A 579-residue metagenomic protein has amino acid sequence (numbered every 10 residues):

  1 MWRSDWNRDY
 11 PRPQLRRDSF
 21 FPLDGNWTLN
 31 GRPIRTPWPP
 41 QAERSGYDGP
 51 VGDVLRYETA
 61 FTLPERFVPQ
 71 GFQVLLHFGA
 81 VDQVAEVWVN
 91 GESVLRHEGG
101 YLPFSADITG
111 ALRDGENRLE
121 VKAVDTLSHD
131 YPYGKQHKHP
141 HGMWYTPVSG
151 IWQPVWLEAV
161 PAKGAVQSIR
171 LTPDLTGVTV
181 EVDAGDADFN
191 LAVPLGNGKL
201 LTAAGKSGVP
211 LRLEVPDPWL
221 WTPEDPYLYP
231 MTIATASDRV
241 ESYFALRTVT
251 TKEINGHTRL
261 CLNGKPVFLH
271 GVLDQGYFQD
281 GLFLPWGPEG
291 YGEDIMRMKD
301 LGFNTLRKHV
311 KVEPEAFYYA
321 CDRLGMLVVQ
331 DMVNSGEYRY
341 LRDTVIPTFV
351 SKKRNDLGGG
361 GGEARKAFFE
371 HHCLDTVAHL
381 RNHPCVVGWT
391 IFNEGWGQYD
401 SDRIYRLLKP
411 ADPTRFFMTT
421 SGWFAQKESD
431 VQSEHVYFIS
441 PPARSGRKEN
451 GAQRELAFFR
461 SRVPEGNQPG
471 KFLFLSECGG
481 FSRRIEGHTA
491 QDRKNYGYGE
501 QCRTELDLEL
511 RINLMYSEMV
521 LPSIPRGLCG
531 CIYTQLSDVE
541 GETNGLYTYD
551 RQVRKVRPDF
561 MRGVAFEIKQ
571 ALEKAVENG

Functional and structural regions predicted by a protein language model:
M1-V328, H372-T376, V387-G388, R403-F417 (+2 more regions): Secreted/periplasmic carbohydrate-active enzymes, especially glycoside hydrolases
T305-Q552, D559-V564, K574-E577: Substrate-binding/catalytic cleft of secreted carbohydrate-active enzymes, primarily glycoside hydrolases
